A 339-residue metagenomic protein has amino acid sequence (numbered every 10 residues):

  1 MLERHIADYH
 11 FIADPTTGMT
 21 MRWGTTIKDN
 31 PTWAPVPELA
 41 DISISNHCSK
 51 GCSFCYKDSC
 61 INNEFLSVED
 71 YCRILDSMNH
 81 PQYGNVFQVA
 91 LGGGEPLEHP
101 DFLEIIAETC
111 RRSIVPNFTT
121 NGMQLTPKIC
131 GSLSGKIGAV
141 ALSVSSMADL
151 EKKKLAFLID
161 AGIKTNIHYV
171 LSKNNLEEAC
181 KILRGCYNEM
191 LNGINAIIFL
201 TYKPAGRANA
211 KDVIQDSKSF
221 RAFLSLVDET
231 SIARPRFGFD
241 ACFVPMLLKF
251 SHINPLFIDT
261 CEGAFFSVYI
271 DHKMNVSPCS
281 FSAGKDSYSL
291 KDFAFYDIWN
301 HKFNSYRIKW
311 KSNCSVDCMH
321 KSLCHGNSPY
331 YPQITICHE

Functional and structural regions predicted by a protein language model:
M1-Y9, P15-M19, W23-T25, E38 (+2 more regions): Flexible mid-to-C-terminal extensions adjoining Fe-S/redox cofactors in radical SAM and related proteins
E3, A196-S282, L323: A C-terminal junction/extension of Radical SAM enzymes
A13-D14, I270: Hydrophobic alpha-helical segments, especially N-terminal targeting/anchoring helices
P31-Y71, Y83, C279-A283: Canonical Radical SAM [4Fe-4S] cluster-binding loop centered on the CxxxCxxC motif and its immediate flanking residues
E38, N85-F87, A264, K273: Exposed loop/turn and edge beta-strand positions of beta-sandwich/beta-sheet ligand-binding modules
G51, G93, H272-K273: Residue-level recognition of short loop/turn positions
L66-L75, Y331-E339: Short cysteine/histidine-rich metal-coordination sites, predominantly Zn2+-binding motifs
V68-G92, H99-K203: Radical SAM/AdoMet-radical enzyme domain recognition
